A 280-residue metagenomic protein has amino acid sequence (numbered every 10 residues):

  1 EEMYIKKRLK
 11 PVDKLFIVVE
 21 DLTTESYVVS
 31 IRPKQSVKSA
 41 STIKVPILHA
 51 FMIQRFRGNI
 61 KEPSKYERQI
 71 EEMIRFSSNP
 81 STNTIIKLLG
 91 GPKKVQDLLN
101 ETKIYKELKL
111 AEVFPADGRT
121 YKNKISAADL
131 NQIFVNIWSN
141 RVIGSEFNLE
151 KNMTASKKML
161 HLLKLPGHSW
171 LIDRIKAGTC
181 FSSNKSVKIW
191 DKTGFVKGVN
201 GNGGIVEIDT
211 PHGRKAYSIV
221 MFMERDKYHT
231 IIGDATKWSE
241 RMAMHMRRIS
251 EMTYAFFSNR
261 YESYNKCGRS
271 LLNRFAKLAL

Functional and structural regions predicted by a protein language model:
E1-T24, T84-L280: Penicillin-recognizing serine hydrolase domain
K10-V37, M52, F56: Short, conserved catalytic-motif segment at the N-terminal edge
Y27-R32, L48-F51, F76-P80, K227-D234: Acidic/histidine-rich, surface-exposed loop or edge segments in extracytoplasmic proteins
V29-P33, K65-R68, F76-T82, A111-G118 (+1 more regions): Flexible glycine/proline-enriched surface loops and loop-helix/loop-strand junctions
S36-I60, M73, I219: Active-site SXXK
T42-L48, R75, N79-T82, N123-N131: Short alpha-helical patches at coil-to-helix transitions and adjacent helical residues in well-structured domains
M52-R55, I74-S77, L89, K93 (+1 more regions): Generic hydrophobic/packing signal
